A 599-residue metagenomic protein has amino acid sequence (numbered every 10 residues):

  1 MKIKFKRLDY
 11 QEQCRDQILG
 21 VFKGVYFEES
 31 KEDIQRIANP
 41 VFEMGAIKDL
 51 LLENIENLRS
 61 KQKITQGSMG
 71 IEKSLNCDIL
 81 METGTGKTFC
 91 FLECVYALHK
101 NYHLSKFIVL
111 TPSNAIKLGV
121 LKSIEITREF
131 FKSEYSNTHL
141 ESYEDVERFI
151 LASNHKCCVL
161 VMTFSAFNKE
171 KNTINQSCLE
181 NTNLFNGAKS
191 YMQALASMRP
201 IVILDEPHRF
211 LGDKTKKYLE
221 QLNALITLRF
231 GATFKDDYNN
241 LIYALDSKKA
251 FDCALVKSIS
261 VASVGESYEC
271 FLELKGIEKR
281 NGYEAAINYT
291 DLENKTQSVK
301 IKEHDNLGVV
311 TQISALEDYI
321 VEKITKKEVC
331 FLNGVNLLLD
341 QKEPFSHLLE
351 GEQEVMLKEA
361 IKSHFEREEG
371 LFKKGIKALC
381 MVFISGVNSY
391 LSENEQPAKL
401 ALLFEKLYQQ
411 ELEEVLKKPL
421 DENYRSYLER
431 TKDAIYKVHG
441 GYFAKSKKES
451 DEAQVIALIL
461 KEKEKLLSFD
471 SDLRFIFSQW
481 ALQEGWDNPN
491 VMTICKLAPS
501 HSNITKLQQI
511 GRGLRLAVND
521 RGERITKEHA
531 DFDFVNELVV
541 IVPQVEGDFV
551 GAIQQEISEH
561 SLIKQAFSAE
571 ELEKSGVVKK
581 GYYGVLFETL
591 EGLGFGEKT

Functional and structural regions predicted by a protein language model:
M1-T85, F89-C90, C94-A224, N240-I242 (+1 more regions): SF2 helicase/translocase NTPase motor core, specifically the RecA-like lobe 1 inter-motif segment between Walker
Q13-I18, C90-C94, A115-T127, K214 (+8 more regions): Alpha-helical scaffold elements adjacent to nucleotide-binding pockets in ATP/GTP-utilizing enzyme cores
D78, E82, T111, S136-E147 (+8 more regions): Conserved C-terminal RecA-like helicase domain
N168, F210-L211, D236-D237, Y390 (+1 more regions): Catalytic P-loop NTPase motifs of RecA-like helicase/translocase cores
E206-H208, L482, G513: Conserved Walker B
G212-L272: Post-DEXD/H (motif II) to motif III coupling segment of the RecA-like Helicase ATP-binding lobe
S478, L482-S500, T505-I510, L538-V539: A short beta-strand element within the Helicase C-terminal
R515-T599: Long, hydrophobic alpha-helical segments
